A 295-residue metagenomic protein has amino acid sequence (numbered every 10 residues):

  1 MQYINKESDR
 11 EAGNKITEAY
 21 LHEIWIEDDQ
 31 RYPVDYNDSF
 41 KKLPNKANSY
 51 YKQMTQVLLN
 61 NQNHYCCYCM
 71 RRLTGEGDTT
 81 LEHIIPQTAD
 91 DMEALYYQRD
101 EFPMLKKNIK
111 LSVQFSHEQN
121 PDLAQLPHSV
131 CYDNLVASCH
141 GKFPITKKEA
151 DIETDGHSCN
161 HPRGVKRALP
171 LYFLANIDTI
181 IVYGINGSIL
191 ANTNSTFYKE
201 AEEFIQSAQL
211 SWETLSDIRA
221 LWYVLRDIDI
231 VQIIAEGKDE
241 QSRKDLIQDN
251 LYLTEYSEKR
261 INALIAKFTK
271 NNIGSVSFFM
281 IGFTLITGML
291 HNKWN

Functional and structural regions predicted by a protein language model:
M1-Q53, R72, K293-N295: A boundary/linker detector
N5-H22, D151-G156, N160-A175, I265-K293: C-terminal/domain-terminus segments
N48-V57, D122-S129: Short, intrinsically disordered, charge-biased short linear motifs at domain edges
L59-H64, Y132-L135: Short metal-coordination and nucleic-acid-contact micro-motifs, chiefly zinc-binding Cys/His arrays
N63-C67, R71: Cys/His-clustered metal-coordination modules, chiefly Zn-binding fingers
R71-I152: Histidine-centered nuclease catalytic patch
V136, I145-K199, A208-S211: Long, low-complexity, intrinsically disordered segments enriched in glycines and aromatic residues
L190-N295: C-terminal, charged low-complexity interaction regions
